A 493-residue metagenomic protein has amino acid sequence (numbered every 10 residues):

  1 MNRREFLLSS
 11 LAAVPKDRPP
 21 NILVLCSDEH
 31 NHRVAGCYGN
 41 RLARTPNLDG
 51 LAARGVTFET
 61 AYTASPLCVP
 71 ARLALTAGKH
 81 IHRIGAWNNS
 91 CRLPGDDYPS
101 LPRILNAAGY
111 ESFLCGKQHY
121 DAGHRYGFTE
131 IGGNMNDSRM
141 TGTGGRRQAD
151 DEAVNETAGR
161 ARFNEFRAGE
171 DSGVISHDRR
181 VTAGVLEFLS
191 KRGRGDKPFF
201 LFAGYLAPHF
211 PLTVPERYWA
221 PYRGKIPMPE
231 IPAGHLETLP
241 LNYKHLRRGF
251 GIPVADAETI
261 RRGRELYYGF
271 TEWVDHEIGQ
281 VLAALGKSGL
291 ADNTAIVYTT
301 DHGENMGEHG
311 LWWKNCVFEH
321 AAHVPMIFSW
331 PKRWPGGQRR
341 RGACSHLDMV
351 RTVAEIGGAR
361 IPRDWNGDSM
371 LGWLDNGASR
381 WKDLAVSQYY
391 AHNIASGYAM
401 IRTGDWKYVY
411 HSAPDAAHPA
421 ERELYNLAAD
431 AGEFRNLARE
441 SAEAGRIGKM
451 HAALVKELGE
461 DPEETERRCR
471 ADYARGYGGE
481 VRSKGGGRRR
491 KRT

Functional and structural regions predicted by a protein language model:
M1-S412, A416-A420, A431-K456, E466 (+2 more regions): Formylglycine-dependent sulfatase
A471-D472: A glycine-rich phosphate-binding loop feature that marks nucleotide/adenosyl-phosphate handling sites
